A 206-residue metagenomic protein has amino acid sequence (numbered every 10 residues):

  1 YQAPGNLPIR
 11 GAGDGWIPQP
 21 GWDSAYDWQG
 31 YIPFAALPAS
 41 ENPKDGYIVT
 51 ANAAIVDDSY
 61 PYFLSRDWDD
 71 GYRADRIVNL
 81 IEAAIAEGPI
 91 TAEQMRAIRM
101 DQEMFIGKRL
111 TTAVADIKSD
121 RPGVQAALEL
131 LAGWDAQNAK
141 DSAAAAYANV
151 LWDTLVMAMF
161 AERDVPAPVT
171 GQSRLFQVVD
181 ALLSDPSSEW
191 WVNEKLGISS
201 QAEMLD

Functional and structural regions predicted by a protein language model:
Y1-A84, Q137-N138, L151-A161: Hydrophobic alpha-helical segments
L7, I98-D206: Acidic, low-complexity N-terminal propeptides/linkers enriched in Ser/Thr/Asp/Gly that mediate export, maturation
G21, T91, D141-S142: Helix N-terminus capping/helix-initiation residues
G46-I48, A54-I55, S59-F63, D67 (+6 more regions): Residue-level preference for alpha-helix termini and adjacent loops
F63-T112: Proteins synthesized as precursors that undergo proteolytic processing into mature forms
